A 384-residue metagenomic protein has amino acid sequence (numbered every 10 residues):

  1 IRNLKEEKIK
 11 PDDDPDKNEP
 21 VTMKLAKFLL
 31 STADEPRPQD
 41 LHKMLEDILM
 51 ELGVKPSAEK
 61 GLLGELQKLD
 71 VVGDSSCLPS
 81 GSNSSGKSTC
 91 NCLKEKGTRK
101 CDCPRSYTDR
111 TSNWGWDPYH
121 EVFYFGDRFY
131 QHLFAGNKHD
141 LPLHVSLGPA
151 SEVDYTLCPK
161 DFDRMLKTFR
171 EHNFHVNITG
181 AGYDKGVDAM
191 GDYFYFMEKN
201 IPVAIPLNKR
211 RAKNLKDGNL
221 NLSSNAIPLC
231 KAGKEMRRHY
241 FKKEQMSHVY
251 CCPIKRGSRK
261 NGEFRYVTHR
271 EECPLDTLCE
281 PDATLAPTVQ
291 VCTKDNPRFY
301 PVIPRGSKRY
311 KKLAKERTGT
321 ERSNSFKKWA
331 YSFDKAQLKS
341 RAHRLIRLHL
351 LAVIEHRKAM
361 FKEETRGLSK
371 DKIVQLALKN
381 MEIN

Functional and structural regions predicted by a protein language model:
I1-K5: Non-catalytic DNA-binding core/recognition domains of DNA-processing enzymes
E6-E198, P206-N208: Polybasic low-complexity intrinsically disordered regions
G61-L62, S307-K308, A342: Short hydrophobic/aromatic segments of transmembrane alpha-helices and their interfaces
C92, R99-C103, G115, C251-G306: Long, low-complexity, polar/charged, intrinsically disordered or flexibly structured peripheral segments
N137-D140, H144-S146, Y193-F194, I201 (+12 more regions): Extended accessory and catalytic-adjacent subdomains in large enzymes
V153-N261, P304: An internal, acidic/charged active-site-proximal segment that coordinates divalent cations and/or engages
N219-Y250, P297-K339: Short amphipathic alpha-helical "interface-anchor" segments enriched in bulky aromatics
Y310-N384: Basic, amphipathic alpha-helical segments enriched in Lys/Arg and hydrophobic/aromatic residues
